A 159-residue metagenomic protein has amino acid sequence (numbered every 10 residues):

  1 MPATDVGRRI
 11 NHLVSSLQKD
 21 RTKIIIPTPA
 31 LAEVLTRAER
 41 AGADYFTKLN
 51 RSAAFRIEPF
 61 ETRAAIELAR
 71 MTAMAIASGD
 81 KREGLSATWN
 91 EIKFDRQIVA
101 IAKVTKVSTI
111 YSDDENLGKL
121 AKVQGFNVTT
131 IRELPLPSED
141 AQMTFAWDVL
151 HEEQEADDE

Functional and structural regions predicted by a protein language model:
M1-I26, L35-S52, E139-E159: Short, well-structured N-terminal submotif of metal-dependent ribonuclease cores
P2, V99-E159: Acidic, PIN/NYN-like endoribonuclease modules and their adjacent C-terminal/linker elements
D20-I24, A54-R56, T105-T109: Short active-site oxyanion
I26, P59, K93, Y111-S112: Short beta-strand scaffold positions
P29, T88-R96: Short basic/aromatic active-site micro-motif
A30, A64, Q97-I98, N116-L117: Alpha-helix capping/helix-boundary segments
A32-R37, G118-A121: Short catalytic/ligand-binding loop motif for oxyanion handling, primarily in non-cytosolic enzymes, centered on
F55-T88: Acidic catalytic patch
